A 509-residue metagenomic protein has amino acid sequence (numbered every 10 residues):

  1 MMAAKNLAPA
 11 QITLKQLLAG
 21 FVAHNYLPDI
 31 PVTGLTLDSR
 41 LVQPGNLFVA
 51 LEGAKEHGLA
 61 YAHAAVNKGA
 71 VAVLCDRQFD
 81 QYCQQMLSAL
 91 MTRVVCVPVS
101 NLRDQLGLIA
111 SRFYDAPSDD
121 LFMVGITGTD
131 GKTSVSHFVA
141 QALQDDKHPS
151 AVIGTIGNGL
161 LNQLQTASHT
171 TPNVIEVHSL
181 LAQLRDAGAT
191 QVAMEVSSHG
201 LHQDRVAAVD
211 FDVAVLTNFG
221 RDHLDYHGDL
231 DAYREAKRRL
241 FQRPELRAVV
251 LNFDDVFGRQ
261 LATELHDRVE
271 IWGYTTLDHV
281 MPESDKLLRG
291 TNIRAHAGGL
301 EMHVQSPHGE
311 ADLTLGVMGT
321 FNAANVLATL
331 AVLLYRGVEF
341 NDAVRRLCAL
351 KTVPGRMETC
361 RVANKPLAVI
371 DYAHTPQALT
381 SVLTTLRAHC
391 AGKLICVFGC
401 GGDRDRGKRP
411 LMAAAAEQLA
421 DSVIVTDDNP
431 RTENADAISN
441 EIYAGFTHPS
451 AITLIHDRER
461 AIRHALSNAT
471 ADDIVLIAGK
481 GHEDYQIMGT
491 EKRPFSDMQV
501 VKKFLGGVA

Functional and structural regions predicted by a protein language model:
M1-L108, V256, R289-I293, M318 (+3 more regions): N-terminal leader/targeting and accessory segments in enzymes
L7, Y61-A64, K68-G69, L74 (+6 more regions): P-loop/Walker A phosphate-binding loop and immediately adjacent motor/lid segment at beta-alpha junctions
I12-Q16, V73, R77-L87, A413-A471: C-terminal helical cap/extension that packs against the catalytic core of soluble nucleotide-cofactor enzymes
G53-E56, T352-G355, L379-T380, T384-T447 (+1 more regions): Active-site beta-alpha connecting loops in nucleotide-dependent enzymes
G53-K55, S198-H199, R221-D222, D255-V256 (+4 more regions): Short glycine-rich anion-binding loops that position phosphate/pyrophosphate groups of nucleotides and phosphorylated
V66, D80-C83, L90-T92, V213-A368 (+2 more regions): Acidic, Mg2+-coordinating active-site environments of NTP-dependent enzymes
P98, D104-F253, F257-V269, L327-L330 (+1 more regions): Phosphate-binding loop of NTP-binding sites
L224, R493-A509: Short, flexible loop segments at boundaries between secondary-structure elements
